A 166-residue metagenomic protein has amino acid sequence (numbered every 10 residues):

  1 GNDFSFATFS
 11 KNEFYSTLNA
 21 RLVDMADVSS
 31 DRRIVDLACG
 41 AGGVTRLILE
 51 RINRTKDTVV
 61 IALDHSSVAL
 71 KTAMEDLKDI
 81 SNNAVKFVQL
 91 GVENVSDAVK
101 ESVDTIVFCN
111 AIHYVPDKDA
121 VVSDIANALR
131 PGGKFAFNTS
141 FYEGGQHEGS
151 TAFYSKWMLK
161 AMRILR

Functional and structural regions predicted by a protein language model:
G1-S16: Class I SAM-dependent methyltransferase Rossmann-like catalytic core, especially the SAM/SAH-binding loop
E13-S30, L47: Conserved alpha-helix/loop element of class I SAM-dependent methyltransferases that forms part of the SAM/SAH-binding
R33, G133-K134: Short glycine-centered segments of the SAM/dcSAM-binding site in methyltransferase folds
V35-L37, A41-N94: Class I SAM-dependent methyltransferase SAM/SAH-binding core
D97-I106: A short acidic, Gly/Pro-enriched loop at the edge of an enzyme's catalytic core that lines a small-molecule cofactor
T105-D117, F141: A short SAM/SAH-binding and catalytic strip from SAM-dependent methyltransferases
D119-P131: A short glycine-rich, Lys/Arg-flanked "PGG" loop and its adjoining helix->strand segment in the class I
A136-R166: Conserved class I S-adenosyl-L-methionine
